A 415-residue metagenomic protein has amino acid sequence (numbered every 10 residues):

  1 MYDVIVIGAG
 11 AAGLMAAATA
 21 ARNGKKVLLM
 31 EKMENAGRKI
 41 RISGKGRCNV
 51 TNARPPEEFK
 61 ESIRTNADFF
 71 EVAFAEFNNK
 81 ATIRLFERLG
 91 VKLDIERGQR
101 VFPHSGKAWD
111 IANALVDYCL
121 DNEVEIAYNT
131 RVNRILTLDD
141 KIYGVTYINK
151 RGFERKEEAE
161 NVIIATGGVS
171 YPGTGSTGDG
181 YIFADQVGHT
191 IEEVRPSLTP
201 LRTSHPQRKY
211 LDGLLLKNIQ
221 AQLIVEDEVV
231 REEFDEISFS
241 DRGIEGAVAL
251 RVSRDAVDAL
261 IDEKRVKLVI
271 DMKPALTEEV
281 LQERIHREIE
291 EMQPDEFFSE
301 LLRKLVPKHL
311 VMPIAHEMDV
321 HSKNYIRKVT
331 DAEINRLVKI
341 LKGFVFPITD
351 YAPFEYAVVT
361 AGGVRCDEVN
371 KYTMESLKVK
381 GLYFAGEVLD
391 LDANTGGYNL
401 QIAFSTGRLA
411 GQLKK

Functional and structural regions predicted by a protein language model:
Y2, R151-N161, E232-F234: Core beta-strand elements of the Rossmann-like FAD/NAD(P) dinucleotide-binding domain in flavoenzyme oxidoreductases
Y2-L29, A410-K414: N-terminal Rossmann-like FAD-binding beta1-loop-alpha1 element of flavoenzymes
I5-I7, M30, V132, V145 (+4 more regions): Short hydrophobic core segments
A21-K45: Glycine-rich FAD pyrophosphate-binding loop
E34-A36, R41-I42, V50, E57 (+3 more regions): An anion/pyrophosphate-binding glycine-rich loop and adjacent beta-alpha core in soluble alpha-beta enzymes
R47-I95: Glycine-rich active-site loop/strand segments that organize a redox cofactor
A127-T130, R134, V311-D392: A glycine-rich dinucleotide-binding beta-alpha-beta segment and adjacent secondary-structure elements that constitute
N161-Q207: Glycine-rich loop(s) and the adjacent beta-strand/alpha-helix scaffold that form part
